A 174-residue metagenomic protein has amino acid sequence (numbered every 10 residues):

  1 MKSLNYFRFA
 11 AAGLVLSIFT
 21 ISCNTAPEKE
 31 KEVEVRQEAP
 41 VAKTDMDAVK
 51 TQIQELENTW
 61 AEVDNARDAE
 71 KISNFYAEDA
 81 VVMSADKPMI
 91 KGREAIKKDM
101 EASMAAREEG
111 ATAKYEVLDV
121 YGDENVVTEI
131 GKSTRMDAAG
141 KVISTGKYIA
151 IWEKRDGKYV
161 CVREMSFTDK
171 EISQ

Functional and structural regions predicted by a protein language model:
K2-A11: Bacterial N-terminal signal peptides that target proteins for export
I18-S22: C-terminal motif of bacterial Sec signal peptides marking the signal peptidase cleavage site
N24-E32, T145-E171: Short beta-strand edge/turn micro-motifs at domain boundaries
N24-E70, N74: Short, low-complexity N-terminal intrinsically disordered segments enriched in polar/charged residues
A66-D79, M83, E94: Short, well-ordered alpha-helical segments enriched in acidic and aromatic residues
V81-K91, S103-E108: A short gly/proline-enriched turn/hairpin at secondary-structure junctions
K98-A138: Surface-exposed, charged secondary-structure patches
E124-R155, K170-Q174: Accessory recognition modules or surfaces
